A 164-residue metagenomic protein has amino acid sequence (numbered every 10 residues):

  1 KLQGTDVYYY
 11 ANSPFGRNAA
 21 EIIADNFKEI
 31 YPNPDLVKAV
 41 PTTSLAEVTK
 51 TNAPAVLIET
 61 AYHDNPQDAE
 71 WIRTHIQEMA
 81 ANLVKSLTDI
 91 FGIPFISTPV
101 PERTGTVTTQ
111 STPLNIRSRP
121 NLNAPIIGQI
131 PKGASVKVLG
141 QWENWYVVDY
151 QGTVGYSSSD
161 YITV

Functional and structural regions predicted by a protein language model:
K1, L36-T98: Active-site-adjacent mobile loop/cap segments within catalytic or ligand-binding domains
K1-I22: A short, glycine/acidic-enriched catalytic loop
D6-Y9, P54-H63, V147, Y156: Structural recognition of the beta-strand scaffold that forms the well-ordered cores of secreted hydrolase catalytic
R17, E21, D25, Q77 (+4 more regions): Solvent-exposed, polar/charged alpha-helical surfaces in well-ordered, non-transmembrane soluble domains, broadly
I96-N115, G128-K132, G140-W142, Y161-V164: SH3-family beta-barrel domains
P120-P125: Short alpha-helix capping/helix-loop boundary micro-motifs
G133, Y146-Y150: SH3/SH3-like beta-barrel fold
Q151-I162: A short macromolecule-binding patch
